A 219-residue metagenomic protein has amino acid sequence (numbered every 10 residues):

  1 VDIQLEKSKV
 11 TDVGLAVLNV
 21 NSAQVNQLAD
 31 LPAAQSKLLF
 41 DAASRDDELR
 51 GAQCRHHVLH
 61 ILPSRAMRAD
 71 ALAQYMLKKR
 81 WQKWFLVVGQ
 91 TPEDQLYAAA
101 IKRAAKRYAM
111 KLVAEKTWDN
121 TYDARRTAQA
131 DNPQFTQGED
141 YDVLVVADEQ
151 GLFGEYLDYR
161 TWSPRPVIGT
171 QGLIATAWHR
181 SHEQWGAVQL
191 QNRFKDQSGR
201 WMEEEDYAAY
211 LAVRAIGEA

Functional and structural regions predicted by a protein language model:
V1-R50: Beta-alpha junction/loop-to-helix N-cap segments that form part of ligand/metal-binding clefts
D2-K7, N19, P63, E115-R126: Short beta->alpha junction loops
D2-L15, Q74-Y75, R126-D140: Short, well-structured alpha-helical segments in soluble
L15-N19, F85-G89, W201-Y207: Surface-exposed patches in mature extracellular/periplasmic domains of secreted proteins
N26, D30-L39, K83, V88-Q189: Extracellular/periplasmic bilobed ligand-binding domains
K37-A71: Extracellular glycoside hydrolase catalytic/binding regions
H60-W84, L96, Q184-L190, A209-V213: Hydrophobic alpha-helical segments within soluble ligand-binding/sensing domains
E183-A219: Extracellular/periplasmic ligand-binding modules, especially the Venus flytrap/periplasmic-binding
